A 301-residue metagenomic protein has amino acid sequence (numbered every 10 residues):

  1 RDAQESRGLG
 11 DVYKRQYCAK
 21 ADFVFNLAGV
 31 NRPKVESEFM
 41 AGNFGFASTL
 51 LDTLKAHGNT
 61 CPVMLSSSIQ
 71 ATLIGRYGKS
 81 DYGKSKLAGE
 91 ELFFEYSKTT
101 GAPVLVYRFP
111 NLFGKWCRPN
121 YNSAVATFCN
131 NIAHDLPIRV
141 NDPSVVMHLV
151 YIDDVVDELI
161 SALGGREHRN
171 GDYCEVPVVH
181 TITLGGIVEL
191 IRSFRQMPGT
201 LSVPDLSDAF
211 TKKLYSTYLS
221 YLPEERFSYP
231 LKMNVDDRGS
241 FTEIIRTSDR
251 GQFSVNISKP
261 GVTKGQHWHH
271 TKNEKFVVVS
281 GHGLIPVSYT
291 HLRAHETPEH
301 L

Functional and structural regions predicted by a protein language model:
D2-Y13, H291-A294, P298-L301: Single conserved hydrophobic/aromatic residue that forms the stacking wall/gate of nucleotide- or nucleobase-binding
R15-F44, K55, Q70-Y77: NAD(P)H-binding glycine-rich loop region in Rossmannoid oxidoreductase-like domains and their noncatalytic homologs
K34-M64, K84-L92: NAD(P)-cofactor binding segment of oxidoreductase domains
T72-L73, D81, Y107-V125, L136: Flexible, glycine-rich beta-alpha linker
S80-L105, T127-N130: Active-site Tyr-X1-5-Lys
T127-V150, R169-D172, V176: A conserved pocket-lining segment of Rossmann-fold NAD(P)-dependent short-chain dehydrogenase/reductase
S161-M233: Mid/C-terminal beta-alpha module of Rossmann-like enzyme folds, strongest in SDR-family dehydrogenases/epimerases
E225-Q266, K272: A short glycine-rich, His/Asp/Glu-containing loop-to-beta-strand
